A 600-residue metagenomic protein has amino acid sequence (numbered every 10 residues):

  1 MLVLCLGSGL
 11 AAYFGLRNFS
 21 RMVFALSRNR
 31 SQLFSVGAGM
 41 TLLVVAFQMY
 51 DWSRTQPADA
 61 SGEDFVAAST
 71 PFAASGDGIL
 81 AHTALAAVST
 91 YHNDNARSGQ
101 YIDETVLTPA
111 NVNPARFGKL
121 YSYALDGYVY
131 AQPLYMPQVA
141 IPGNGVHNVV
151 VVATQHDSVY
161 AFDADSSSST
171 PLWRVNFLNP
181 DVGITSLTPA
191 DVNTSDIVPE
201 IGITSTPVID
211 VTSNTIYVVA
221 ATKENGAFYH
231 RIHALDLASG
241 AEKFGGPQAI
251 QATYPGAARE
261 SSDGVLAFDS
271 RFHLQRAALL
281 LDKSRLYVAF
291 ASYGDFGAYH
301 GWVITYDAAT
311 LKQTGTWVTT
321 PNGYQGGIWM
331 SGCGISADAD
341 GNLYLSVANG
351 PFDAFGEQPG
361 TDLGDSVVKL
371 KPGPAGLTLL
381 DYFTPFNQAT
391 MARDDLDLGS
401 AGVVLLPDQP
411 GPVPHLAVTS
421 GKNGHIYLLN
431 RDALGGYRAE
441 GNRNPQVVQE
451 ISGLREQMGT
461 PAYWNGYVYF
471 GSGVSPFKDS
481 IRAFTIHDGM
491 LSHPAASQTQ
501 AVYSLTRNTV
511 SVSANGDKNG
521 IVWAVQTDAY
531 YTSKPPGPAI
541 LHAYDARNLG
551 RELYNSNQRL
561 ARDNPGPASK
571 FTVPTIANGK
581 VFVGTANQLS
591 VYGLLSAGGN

Functional and structural regions predicted by a protein language model:
M1-R17: Membrane-embedded alpha-helical segments of integral membrane proteins
A12-N29: Cytoplasmic membrane-interface regions of multi-pass membrane proteins
L16-F19, M49-P57: Hydrophobic single-pass membrane-insertion segments
N29-D51: Internal/C-terminal transmembrane anchor helices
A46, R54-A58, E63-V66, P71-V112 (+1 more regions): Sequence/structural signature of beta-propeller modules and their immediately flanking N-terminal secretory/stalk
L85-Q409, P414-R438, L454-F484, R507-A514 (+3 more regions): Mobile, glycine-rich extracellular loop/lid and propeptide segments that shape or gate substrate/ligand access
R438-L454, P494-Q500: Inter-blade linker and blade-boundary elements of WD-repeat/beta-propeller domains
K478-I481, S492-R507: Detector for outer-membrane/organellar transmembrane beta-barrel domains, recognizing the amphipathic beta-strand
